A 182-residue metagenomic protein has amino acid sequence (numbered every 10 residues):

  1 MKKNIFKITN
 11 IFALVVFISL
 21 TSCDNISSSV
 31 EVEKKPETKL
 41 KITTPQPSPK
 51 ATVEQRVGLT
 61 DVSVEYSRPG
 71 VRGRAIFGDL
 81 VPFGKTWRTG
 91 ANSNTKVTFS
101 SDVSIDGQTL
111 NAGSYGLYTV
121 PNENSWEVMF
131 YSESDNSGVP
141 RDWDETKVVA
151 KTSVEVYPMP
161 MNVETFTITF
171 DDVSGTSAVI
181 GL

Functional and structural regions predicted by a protein language model:
K2-F12: Bacterial N-terminal signal peptides that target proteins for export
S19-S22: C-terminal motif of bacterial Sec signal peptides marking the signal peptidase cleavage site
D24-I26: Bacterial signal peptide processing site
S28-E31: Feature detects long, helix-prone N-terminal segments enriched in hydrophobes
E33-E37, N162-V163: Short Pro/Gly-enriched beta-strand edge/turn motifs at strand-loop
E37-R56, T95-S101: Short acidic, Pro/Gly- and aromatic-enriched capping/linker segments at domain boundaries
V57, D61-A112, Y118-L182: Extended, well-structured beta-strand/loop surface patches that form recognition or cofactor-anchoring regions within
